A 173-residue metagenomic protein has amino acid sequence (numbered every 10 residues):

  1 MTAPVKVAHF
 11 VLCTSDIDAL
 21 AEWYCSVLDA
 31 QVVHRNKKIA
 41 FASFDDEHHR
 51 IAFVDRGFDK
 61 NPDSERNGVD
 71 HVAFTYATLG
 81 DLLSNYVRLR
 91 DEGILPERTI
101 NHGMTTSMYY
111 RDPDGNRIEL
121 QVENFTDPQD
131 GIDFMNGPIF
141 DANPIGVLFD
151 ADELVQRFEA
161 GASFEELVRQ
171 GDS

Functional and structural regions predicted by a protein language model:
A3-F41, D45: N-terminal "first-domain core" detector
V5, L12-D18, A73-P128, N136-S173: Vicinal oxygen chelate
H9, H48-I51, H71, H102: Histidine-centered active-site/metal-ligand motif
Q31-R66, R111, R117-N124: Conserved short beta-strand elements that form part of the metal-binding/catalytic scaffold of enzyme active sites
P62-D63, Q129-I132: A short, polar/proline- and glycine-enriched secondary-structure boundary/capping micro-motif
E65-G68, V87-R88: Glycine- and acidic-residue-rich phosphate-binding/metal-coordinating active-site segment common to enzymes that handle
